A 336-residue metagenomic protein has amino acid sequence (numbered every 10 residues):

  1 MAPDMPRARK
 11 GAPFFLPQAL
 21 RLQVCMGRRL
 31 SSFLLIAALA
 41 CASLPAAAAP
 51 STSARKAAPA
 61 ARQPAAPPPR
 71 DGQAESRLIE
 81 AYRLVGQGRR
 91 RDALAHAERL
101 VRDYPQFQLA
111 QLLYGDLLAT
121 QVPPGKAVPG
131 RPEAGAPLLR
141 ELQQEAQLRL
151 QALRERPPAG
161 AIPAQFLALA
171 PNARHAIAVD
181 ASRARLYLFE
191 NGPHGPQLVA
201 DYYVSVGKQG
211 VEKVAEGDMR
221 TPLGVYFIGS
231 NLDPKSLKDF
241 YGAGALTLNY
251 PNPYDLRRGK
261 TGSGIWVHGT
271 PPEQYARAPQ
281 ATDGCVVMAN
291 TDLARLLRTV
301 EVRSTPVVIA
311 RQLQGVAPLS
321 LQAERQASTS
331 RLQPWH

Functional and structural regions predicted by a protein language model:
A61-S76, Q322: TPR-adjacent "capping" and linker segments in tetratricopeptide-repeat scaffold/adaptor proteins
R70-R99, D103: Alpha-helical segment of the N-proximal tetratricopeptide repeat
R102, L117, S230-P334: Exported/periplasmic cell-wall-interacting domains
L118-A161: Alpha-helical linker/edge segments of TPR/alpha-solenoid repeat scaffolds and analogous pre-/post-domain helices
R154-W266, T270-R277: Gly/Pro-biased beta-strand-loop elements
